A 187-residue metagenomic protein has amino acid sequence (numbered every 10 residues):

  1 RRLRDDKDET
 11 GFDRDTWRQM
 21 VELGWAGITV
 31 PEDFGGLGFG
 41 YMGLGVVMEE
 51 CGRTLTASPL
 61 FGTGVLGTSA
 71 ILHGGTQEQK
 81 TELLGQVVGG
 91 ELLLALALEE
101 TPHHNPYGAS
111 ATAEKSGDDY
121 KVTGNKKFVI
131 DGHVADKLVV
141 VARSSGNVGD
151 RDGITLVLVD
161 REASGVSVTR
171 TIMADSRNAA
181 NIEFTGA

Functional and structural regions predicted by a protein language model:
R1, I28, G75-E82, G117-T123 (+2 more regions): Long, well-ordered alpha-helical segments
R1-F61, E78, E82, Q86-G89 (+1 more regions): Amphipathic, small/basic residue-rich leader segments at the start of a protein or domain
L60, T101-H104, V129-D131, N147-V148 (+1 more regions): Short Gly/Pro-enriched turn/cap motifs at secondary-structure boundaries
V65-G75: Helix-loop "lid/cap" segments that line or gate small-molecule binding pockets
G90-T101: A short, Trp-centered hydrophobic/proline-enriched beta-strand micro-motif
A97, T123-S167: A short core secondary-structure module
N105-T123: Cytochrome P450 C-terminal beta-domain/meander region
G108-S110, F128-V129, D160-A187: Flexible, small-/acidic-enriched active-site or ligand-binding loops
